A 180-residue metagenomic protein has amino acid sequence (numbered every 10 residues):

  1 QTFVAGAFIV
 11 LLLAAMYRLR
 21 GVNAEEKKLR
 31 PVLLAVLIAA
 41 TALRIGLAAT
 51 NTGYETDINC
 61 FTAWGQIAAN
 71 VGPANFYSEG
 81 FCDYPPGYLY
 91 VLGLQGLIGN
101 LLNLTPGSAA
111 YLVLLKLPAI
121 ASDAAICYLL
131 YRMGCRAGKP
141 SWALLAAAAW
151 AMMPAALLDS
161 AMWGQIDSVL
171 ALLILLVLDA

Functional and structural regions predicted by a protein language model:
Q1-G46, C135, A143: Start-transfer (signal-anchor) and selected internal transmembrane alpha helices of multi-pass inner/ER membrane
T2-L11, L117-A125, S168-L173: Membrane-embedded alpha-helical segments of multi-pass membrane proteins, especially the transmembrane helices
A40, A146-A151: Short helix- or helix-capping micro-motifs that position conserved polar/aromatic residues at function-defining sites
D57-G87, L94-T105: Extracytosolic helix-loop segments that constitute the early lumenal/periplasmic catalytic or substrate-binding loops
S78, P85, K116, L129 (+2 more regions): Catalytic cores of eukaryotic secretory-pathway lumenal/extracellular enzymes that build and remodel glycoconjugates
V113-G138: Transmembrane-helix motifs of polytopic, lipid-linked glycan transferases
L129-R132, V169-A180: Specific aromatic-rich, kink-prone transmembrane helix
A161-D167: Short acidic/glycine- and proline-prone juxtamembrane loop motifs at membrane-interface regions of multi-pass membrane
